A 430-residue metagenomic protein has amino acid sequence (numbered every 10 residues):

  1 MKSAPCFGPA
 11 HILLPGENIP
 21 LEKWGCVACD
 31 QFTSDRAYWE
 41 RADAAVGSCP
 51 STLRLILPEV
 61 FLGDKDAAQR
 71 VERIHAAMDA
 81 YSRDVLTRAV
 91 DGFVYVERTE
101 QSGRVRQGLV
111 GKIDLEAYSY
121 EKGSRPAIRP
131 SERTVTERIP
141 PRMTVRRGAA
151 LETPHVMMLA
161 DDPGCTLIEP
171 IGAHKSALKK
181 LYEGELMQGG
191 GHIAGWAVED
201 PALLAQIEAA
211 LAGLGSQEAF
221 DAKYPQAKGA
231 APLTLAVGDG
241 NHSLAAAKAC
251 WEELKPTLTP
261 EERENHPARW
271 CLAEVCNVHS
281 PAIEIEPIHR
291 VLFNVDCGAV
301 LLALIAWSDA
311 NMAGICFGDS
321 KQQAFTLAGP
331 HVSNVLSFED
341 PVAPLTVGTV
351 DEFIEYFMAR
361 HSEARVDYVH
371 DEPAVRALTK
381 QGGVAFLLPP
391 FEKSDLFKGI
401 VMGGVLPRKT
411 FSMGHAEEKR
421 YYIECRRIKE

Functional and structural regions predicted by a protein language model:
M1-G190, G195-E199, A219-P225, F391-L406 (+2 more regions): N-terminal extension/subdomain marker
S51-L53, P154-V156, L233, A268-E274 (+3 more regions): Structural beta-strand/beta-sheet cores of well-ordered domains, especially the beta-sheet scaffolds that support
M158, G240, L378-T379, I423: A residue-level signal for conserved active-site and pocket-lining positions in enzyme catalytic cores
L159, V237-G238, E274, L387-P389: Short beta-strand segments
M187-A210, F338, V342: Glycine-rich phosphate-binding "P-loop"
G213-L258, R263: Active-site beta-strand/loop microenvironment that shapes enzyme catalytic pockets
A245-M312: A conserved active-site cap/scaffold subdomain adjacent to cofactor or substrate pockets
L292-T410: C-terminal catalytic or substrate-handling cores of phosphate/nucleotide- and metal-cofactor-dependent proteins acting
